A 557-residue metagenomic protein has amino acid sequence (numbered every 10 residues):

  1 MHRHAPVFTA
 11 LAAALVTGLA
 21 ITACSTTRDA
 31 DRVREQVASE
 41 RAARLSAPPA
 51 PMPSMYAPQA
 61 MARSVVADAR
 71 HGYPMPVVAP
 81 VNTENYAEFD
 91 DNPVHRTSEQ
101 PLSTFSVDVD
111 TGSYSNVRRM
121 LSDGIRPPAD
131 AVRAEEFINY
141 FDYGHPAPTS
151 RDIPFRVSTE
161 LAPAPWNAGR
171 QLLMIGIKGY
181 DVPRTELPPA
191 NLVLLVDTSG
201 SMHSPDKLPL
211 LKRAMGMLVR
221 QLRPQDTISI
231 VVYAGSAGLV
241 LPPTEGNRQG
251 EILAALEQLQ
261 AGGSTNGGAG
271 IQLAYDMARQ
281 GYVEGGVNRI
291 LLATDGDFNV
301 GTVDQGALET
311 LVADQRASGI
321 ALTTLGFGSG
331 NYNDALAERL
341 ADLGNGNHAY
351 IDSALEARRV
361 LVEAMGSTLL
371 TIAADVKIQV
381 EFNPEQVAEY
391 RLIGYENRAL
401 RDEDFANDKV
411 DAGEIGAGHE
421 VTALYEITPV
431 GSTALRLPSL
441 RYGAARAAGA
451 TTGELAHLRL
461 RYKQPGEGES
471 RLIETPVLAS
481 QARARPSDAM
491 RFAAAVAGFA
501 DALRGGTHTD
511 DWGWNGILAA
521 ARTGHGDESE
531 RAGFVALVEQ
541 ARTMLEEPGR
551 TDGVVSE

Functional and structural regions predicted by a protein language model:
H2-L11: Bacterial N-terminal signal peptides that target proteins for export
A20-A23: C-terminal motif of bacterial Sec signal peptides marking the signal peptidase cleavage site
S25-A38, F155-V376, E403, L435-A448 (+3 more regions): Exposed acidic/Ser/Thr-rich ligand/metal-binding surfaces
R28-R70: Post-signal peptide N-terminal segment of mature Sec-exported envelope proteins
M55, R96-E99, T111-R118, L370 (+4 more regions): Long, acidic serine/threonine- and proline-rich intrinsically disordered regions
G72-P74, V81, N85, P101: Intrinsically disordered, low-complexity serine/threonine- and proline-rich regulatory tails
A87-Q171: Acidic/polar low-complexity segments with low predicted structural confidence
K377-V380, P384: Long, C-terminal catalytic modules of enzymes
